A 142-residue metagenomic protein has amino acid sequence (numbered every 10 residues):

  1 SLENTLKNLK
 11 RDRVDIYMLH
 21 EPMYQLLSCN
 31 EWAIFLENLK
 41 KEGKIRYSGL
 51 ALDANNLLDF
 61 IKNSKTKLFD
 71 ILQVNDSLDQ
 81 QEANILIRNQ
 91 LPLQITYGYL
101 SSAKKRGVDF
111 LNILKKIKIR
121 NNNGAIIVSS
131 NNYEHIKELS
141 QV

Functional and structural regions predicted by a protein language model:
S1-N8, N84-N89: Short amphipathic alpha-helices and their capping/turn segments at secondary-structure boundaries
L6-L27: Active-site groove signature of glycoside hydrolases
H20-V142: Beta/alpha (TIM)-barrel catalytic core signal, keyed to glycine-rich beta->alpha loops juxtaposed to Asp/Glu that bind
